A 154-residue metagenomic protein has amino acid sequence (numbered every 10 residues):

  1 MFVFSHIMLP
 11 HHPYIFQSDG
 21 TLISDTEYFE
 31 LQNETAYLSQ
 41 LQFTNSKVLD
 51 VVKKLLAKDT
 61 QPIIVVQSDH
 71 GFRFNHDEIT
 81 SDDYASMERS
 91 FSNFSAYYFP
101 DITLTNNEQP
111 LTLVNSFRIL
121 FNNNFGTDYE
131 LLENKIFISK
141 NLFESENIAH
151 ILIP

Functional and structural regions predicted by a protein language model:
M1-P154: Catalytic domains that recognize anionic headgroups
